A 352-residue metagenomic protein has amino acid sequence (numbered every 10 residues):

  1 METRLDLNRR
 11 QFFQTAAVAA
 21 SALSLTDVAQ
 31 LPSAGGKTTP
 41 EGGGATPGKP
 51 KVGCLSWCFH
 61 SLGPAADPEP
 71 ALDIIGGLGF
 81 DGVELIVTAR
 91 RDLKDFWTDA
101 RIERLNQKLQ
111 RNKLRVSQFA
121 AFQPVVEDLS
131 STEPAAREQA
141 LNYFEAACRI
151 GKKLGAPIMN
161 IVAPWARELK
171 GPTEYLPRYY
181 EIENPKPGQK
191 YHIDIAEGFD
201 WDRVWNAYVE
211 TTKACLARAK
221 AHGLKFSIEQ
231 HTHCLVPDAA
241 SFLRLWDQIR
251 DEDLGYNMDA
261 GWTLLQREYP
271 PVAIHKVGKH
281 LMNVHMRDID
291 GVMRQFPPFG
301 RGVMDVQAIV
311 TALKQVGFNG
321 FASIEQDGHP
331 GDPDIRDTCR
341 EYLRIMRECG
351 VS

Functional and structural regions predicted by a protein language model:
E2-K51, H60, A65-G79, Q110 (+4 more regions): Histidine-acidic metal/acid-base catalytic patches
A16-L25, A66, K108-N112, E127-Y256: Active-site acidic/histidine proton-transfer and metal-coordination neighborhood in alpha/beta enzyme cores
G44-W57, A120-D128, K186-H192: N-terminal small/glycine-rich loop or linker at the start of catalytic domains across soluble metabolic enzymes
W57, T88, P124, P164 (+2 more regions): Flexible loop residues that form catalytic and substrate-binding hotspots at small-molecule/glycan-binding clefts
A65-P68, D95-I102, E133-R137, D194 (+5 more regions): Flexible, glycine- and charge-enriched loops at secondary-structure boundaries
I86-L105, A166-K170: Glycine-rich, proline-tolerant flexible connector loops at the mouths of alpha/beta enzymes
R91-L93, V125-S131, L169, L265 (+2 more regions): A short acidic, helix-capping loop that chelates divalent metal ions and anchors anionic groups
